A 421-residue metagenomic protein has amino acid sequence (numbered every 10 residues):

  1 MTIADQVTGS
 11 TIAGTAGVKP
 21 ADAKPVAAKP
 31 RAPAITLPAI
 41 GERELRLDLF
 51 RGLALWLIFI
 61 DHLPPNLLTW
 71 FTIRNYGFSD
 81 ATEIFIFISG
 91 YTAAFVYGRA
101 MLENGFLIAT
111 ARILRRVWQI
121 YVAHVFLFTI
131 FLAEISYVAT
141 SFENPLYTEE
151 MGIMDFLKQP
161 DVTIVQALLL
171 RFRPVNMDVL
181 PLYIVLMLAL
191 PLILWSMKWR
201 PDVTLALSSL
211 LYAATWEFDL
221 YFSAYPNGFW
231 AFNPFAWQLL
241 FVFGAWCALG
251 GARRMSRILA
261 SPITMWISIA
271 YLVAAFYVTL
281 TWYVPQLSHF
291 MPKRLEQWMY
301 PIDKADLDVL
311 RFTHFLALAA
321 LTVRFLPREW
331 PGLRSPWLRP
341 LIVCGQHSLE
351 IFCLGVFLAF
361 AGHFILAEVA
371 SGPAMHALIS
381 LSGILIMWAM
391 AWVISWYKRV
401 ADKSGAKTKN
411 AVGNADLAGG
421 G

Functional and structural regions predicted by a protein language model:
T2-G14, V18-G421: Alpha-helical transmembrane segments and their immediate juxtamembrane cytosolic regions
